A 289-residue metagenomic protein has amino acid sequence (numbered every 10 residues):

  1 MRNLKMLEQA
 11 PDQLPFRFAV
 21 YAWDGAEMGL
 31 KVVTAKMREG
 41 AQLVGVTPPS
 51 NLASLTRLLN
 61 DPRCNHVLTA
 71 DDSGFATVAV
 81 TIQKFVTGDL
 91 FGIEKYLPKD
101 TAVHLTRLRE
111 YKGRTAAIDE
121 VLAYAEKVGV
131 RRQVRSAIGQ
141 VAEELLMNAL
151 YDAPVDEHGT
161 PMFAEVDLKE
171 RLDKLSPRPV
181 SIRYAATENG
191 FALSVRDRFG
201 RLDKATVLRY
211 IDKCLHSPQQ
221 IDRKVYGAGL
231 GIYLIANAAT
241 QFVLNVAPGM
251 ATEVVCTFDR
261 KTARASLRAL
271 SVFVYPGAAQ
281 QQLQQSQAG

Functional and structural regions predicted by a protein language model:
N3-E8, L14-T56: Conserved phosphotransfer microenvironments
A19, H66-L68: Two-component signal transduction core modules
L59-H66, A239: As written
A76-G92: Receiver (REC) domain switch/output surface
T87-Y111: CheY-like receiver
K95-A102, L150-L283, G289: Conserved beta-strand-loop-beta-strand hairpin that lines the nucleotide-binding pocket of ATP/GTP-utilizing enzymes
D119-E143, E165-D167, L215-Y226: Conserved short strand/loop->alpha-helix "switch" segment adjacent to the catalytic nucleotide/phosphoryl-transfer site
E144, N148: Conserved polar catalytic motif of the HATPase_c/GHKL fold
